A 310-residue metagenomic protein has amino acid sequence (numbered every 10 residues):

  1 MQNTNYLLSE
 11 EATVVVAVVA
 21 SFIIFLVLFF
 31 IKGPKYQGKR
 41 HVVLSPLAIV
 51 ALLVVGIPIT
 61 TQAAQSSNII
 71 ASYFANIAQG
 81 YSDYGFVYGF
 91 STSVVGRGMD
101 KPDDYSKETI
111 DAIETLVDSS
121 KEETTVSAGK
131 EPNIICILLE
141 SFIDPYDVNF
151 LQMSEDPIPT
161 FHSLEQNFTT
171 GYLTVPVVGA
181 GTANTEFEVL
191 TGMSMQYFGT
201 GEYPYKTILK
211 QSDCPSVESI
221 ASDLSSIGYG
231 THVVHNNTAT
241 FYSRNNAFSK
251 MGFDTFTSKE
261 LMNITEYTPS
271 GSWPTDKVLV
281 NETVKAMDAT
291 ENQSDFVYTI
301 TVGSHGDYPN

Functional and structural regions predicted by a protein language model:
M1-G80: Transmembrane and membrane-interface helices of multi-pass, inner-membrane envelope-modifying transferases
M1-Q2, Y6-T13, S82, P102-D111 (+4 more regions): General structural signal for secondary-structure boundaries
T4-L8, V14, L26, G33-P34 (+6 more regions): Short secondary-structure junctions and interdomain/linker hinges
A12, A17-A20, A48-A51, A63-A64 (+11 more regions): A sequence-composition feature that detects small, non-aromatic residues
G56-C136: Membrane-interface segments at or immediately adjacent to transmembrane helices that form the boundary between
S120-P132, C136-L139, D144-N310: Solvent-exposed soluble domains appended to multi-pass membrane proteins
